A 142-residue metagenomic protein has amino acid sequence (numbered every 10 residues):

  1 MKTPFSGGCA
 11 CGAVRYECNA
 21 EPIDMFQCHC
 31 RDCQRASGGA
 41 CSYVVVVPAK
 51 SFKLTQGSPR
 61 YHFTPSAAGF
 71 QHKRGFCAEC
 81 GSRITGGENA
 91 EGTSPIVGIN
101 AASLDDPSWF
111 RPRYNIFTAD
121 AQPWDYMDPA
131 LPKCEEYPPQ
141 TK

Functional and structural regions predicted by a protein language model:
M1-G8, A13-K142: A short Gly-Trp-Pro
